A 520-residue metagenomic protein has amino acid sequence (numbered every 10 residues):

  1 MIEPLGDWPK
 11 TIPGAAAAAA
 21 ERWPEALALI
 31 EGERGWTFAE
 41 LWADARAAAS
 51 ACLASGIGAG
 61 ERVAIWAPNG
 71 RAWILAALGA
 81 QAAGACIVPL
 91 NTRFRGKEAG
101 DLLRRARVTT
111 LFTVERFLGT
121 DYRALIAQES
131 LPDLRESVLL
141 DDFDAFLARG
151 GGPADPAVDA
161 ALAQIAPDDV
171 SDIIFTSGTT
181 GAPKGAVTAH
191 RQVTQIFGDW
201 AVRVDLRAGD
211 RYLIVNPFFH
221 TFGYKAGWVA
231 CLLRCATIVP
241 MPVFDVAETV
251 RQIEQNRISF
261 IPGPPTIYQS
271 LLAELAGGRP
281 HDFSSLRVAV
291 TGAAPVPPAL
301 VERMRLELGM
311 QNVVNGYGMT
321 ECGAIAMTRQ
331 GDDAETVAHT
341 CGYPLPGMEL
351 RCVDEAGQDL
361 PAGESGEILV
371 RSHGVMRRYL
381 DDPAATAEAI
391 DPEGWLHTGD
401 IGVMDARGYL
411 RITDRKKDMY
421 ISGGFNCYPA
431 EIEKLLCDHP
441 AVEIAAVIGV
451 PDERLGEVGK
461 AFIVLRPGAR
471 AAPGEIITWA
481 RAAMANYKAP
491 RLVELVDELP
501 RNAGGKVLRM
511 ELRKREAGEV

Functional and structural regions predicted by a protein language model:
P4-P13, A17, E25-G70, I74-L78 (+4 more regions): Conserved AMP-binding/adenylate-forming core of the ANL superfamily
P9, E25, V138-D141, P153-F175 (+2 more regions): Conserved pre-ATP/AMP-binding loop-to-beta segment of ANL
T37-A39, S171-Q195: Conserved AMP-binding A3 loop
A54-S55, A82-R149, P467-A469: Structural core segment of the AMP-binding/adenylate-forming
A64-W66, W73, A77, Q81-F117 (+4 more regions): Short beta-strand->loop structural element characteristic of the AMP-binding/adenylate-forming
F94-D101, L111-T113, I261, S372 (+5 more regions): AMP-binding/adenylate-forming catalytic core of the ANL superfamily
T194-R211, F219-F260, E274-L275: Conserved AMP-binding/adenylation subdomain of ANL enzymes
I258-G263, E274-T336, E349: Gly/Ser/Thr-rich phosphate-binding loop
